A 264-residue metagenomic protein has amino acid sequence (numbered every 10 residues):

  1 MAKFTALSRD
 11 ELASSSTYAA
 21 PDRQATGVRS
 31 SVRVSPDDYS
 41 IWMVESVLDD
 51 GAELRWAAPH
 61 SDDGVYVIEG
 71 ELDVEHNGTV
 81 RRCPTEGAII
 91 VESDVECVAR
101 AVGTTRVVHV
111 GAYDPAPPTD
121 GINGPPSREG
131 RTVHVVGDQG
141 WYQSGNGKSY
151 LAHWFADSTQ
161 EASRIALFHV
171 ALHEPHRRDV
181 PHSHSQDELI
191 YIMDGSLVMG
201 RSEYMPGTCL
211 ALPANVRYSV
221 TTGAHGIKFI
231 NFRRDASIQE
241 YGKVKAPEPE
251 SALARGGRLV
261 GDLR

Functional and structural regions predicted by a protein language model:
M1-W42, T104-R106, P115-R164, E248 (+1 more regions): A short, N-terminal "cap"/entry segment at the start of jelly-roll beta-barrel domains of the cupin/DSBH fold
A25-V32, W42-P59, S149-D157, I165-H184 (+2 more regions): Conserved short histidine dyad/triad with adjacent acidic residue
D38-S40, D49-G51, E71, P115 (+2 more regions): Short, charged/polar surface micro-motifs in flexible loops or helix N-caps
M43, V107, L167-F168, I192 (+1 more regions): Hydrophobic residues on conserved beta-strands that form the core of alpha/beta folds
V47, A57-V74, V170-H173, S183-V198: Short, conserved beta-strand element in jelly-roll/cupin
A58-H60, A101-G103, S183-S185, S202-Y204 (+1 more regions): Short glycine/proline-enriched turns and hinge-like loops at secondary-structure junctions
G64, N77-D94, M199-Y218: Short acidic-glycine-tyrosine-enriched beta hairpin
R82-T85, S93-T119, A214-K243: Ligand-binding loop in jelly-roll beta-barrel domains
